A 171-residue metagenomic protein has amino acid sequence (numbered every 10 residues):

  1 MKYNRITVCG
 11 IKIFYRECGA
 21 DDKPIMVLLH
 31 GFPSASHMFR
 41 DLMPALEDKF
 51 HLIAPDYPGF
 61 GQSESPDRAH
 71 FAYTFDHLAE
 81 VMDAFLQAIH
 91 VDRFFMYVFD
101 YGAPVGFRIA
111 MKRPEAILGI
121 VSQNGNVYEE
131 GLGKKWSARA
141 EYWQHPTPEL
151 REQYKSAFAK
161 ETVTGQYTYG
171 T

Functional and structural regions predicted by a protein language model:
M1, K12-I13, G19, I25 (+3 more regions): Flexible "cap/lid" subdomain of the alpha/beta-hydrolase fold that forms the substrate-access gate
N4-V8: Short acidic-hydrophobic surface loop/beta-edge motif
D22, P33-D41, L52: Serine-hydrolase catalytic-loop signature spanning alpha/beta hydrolases and amidase-signature enzymes
L28-G31, A54: Structural cue for short, hydrophobic secondary-structure segments
G31-S34, D100: Active-site glycine-rich loops that stabilize anionic/oxyanionic intermediates across multiple enzyme folds
H37-R40, P44, E80, F107: Surface-exposed alpha-helical interface segments used for non-catalytic interactions
M38, Y57-F60: Recognition helices and adjacent regulatory flanks at domain boundaries
D41-F50, A88: A short, Lys/Arg-enriched amphipathic alpha-helix followed by its capping loop at the start of a domain
